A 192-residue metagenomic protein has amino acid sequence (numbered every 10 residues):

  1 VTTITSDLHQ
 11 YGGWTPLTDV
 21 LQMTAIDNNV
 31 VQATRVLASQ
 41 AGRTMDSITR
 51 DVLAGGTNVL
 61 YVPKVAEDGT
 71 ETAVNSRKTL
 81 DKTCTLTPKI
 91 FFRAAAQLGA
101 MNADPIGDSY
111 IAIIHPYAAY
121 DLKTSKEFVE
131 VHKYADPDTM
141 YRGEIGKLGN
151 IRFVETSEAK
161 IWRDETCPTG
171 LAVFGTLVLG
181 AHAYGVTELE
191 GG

Functional and structural regions predicted by a protein language model:
V1-G13: Assembly/oligomerization interface modules of large self-assembling protein complexes
T2, V74-F92, T124-G192: Sequence/fold signature of self-assembling virion shell proteins
Y11-G13, D108-Y110, G149-I151: Structural beta-strand/beta-sheet cores of well-ordered domains, especially the beta-sheet scaffolds that support
V20-A100: Alpha-helical scaffold segments that mediate packing/assembly in large oligomeric complexes
A25, L122-K123: Extracytoplasmic/secreted cell-surface and envelope-processing proteins
E67-D68, G99-H115: Extended amphipathic alpha-helical segments with heptad-repeat/coiled-coil character used for oligomerization, fusion
Y117-Y120: Acidic glycine-/aspartate-rich tracts in secreted/extracellular proteins
